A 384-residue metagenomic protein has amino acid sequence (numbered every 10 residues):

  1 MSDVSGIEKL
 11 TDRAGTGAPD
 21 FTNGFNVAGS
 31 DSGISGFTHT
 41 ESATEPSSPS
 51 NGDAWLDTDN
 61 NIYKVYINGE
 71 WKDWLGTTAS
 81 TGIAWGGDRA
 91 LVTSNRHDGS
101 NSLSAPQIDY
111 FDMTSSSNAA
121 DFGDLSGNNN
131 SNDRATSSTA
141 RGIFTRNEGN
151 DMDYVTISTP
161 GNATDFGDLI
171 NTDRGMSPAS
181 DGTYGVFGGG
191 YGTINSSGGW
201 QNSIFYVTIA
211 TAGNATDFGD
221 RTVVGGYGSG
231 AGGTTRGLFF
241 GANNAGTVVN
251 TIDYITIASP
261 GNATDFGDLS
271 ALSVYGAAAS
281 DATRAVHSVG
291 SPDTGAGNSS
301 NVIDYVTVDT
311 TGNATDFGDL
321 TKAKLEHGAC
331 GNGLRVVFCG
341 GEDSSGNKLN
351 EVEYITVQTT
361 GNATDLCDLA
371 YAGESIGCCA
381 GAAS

Functional and structural regions predicted by a protein language model:
M1-T16, A382-S384: Short, intrinsically disordered N-terminal pre-domain segments
E8, F25-T58, K72-S80: Extracellular/surface-exposed low-complexity repeats and stalk/linker segments enriched in Gly/Pro and small polar
A14-A18, T40-P49, T78-S80, G127-N129 (+4 more regions): Surface-exposed ligand/attachment interfaces on beta-rich extracellular proteins
G24, N68, G86-L103, M113 (+11 more regions): Glycine-centered tight turns/hairpins at beta-strand boundaries that repeat across beta-rich repeat domains
N60, G87, S102-Q107, A119 (+17 more regions): A detector of repeated loop/turn-to-beta-strand junctions in beta-rich toroidal repeat architectures
N68-S80, S115, D121: Tryptophan-rich substrate-binding surfaces of secreted polymer-degrading and adhesive proteins
T81, D88-R89, S131-T136, A140-R141 (+7 more regions): Beta-propeller and closely related beta-sheet repeat lectin domains
A119-D124, A163-D168, G213-D220, N262-D268 (+2 more regions): A short beta-strand motif characteristic of beta-propeller blades
